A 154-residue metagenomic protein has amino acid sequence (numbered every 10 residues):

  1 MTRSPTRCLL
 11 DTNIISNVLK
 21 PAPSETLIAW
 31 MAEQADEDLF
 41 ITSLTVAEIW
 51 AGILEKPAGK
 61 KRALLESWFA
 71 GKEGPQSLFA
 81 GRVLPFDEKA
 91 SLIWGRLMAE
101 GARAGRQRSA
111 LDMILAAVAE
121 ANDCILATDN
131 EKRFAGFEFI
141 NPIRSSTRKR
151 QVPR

Functional and structural regions predicted by a protein language model:
M1-R3, A116-R154: Acidic, PIN/NYN-like endoribonuclease modules and their adjacent C-terminal/linker elements
M1-T45, L54-G71, K132, R148-Q151: Short, well-structured N-terminal submotif of metal-dependent ribonuclease cores
T2-T6, A51-R62, A80-I125, D129: Active-site neighborhoods of divalent-metal-dependent phosphate/nucleic-acid chemistry enzymes
K20-A22, T26, R96, A121 (+1 more regions): Hydrophobic alpha-helical membrane-insertion segments
L27, L84-F86, I143: Short, hydrophobic secondary-structure boundary micro-motifs
D38, R82, E138-N141: Conserved beta-strand segments of alpha/beta enzyme cores
G71-Q76, A80-R82: Polar, glycosylation-prone regions of secreted, cell-surface, and some intracellular proteins
